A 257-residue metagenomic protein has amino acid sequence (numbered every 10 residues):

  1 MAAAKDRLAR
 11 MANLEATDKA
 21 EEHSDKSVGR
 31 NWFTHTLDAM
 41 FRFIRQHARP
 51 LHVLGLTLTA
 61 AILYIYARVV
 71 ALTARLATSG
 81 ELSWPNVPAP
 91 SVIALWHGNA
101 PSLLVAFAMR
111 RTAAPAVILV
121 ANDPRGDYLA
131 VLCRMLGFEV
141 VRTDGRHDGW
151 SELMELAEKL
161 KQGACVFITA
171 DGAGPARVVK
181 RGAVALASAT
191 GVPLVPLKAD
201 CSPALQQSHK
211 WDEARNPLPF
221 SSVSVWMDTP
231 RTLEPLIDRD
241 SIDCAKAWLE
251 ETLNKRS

Functional and structural regions predicted by a protein language model:
A4-A106, V131, L218-S222, K246-K255: Membrane-anchoring hydrophobic helices of lipid-metabolizing enzymes
A89-H147, Q207: Catalytic core of membrane glycerolipid acyltransferases/transacylases, capturing the structured, soluble-facing
P124, R146-G149, A173-V179: Acidic, metal-coordinating catalytic cores used for nucleic-acid/nucleotide bond scission and strand-transfer chemistry
T143, T169, P196-A199: Generic beta-sheet signal
E155-L186, T190: Catalytic-site beta-strand/loop segments enriched in glycine and acidic/polar residues
V178-D238: A cross-family acyltransferase "interaction/gating" segment
L233-S257: Charged, glycine-interspersed solvent-exposed loop segments at helix/strand-loop junctions that cap or gate access
